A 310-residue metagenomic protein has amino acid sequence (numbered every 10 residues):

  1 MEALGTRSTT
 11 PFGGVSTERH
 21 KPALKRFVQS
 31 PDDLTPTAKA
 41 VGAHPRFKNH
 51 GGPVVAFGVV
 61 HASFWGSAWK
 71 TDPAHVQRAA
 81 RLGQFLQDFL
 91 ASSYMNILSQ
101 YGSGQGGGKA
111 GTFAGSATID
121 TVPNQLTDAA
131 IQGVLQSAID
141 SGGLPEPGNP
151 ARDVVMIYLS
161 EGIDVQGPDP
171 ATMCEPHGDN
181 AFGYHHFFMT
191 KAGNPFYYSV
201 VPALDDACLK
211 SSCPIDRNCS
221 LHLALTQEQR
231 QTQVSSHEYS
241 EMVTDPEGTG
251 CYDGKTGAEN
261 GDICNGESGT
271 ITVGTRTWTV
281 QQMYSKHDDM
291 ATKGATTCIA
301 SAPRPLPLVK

Functional and structural regions predicted by a protein language model:
M1-D140: N-terminal carbohydrate-binding/catalytic regions of secreted carbohydrate-active enzymes
G51, F64-A68, L159-I163, P202-D205: Short, flexible loop/turn elements at secondary-structure junctions
F57-V60, P150-V155, N194-Y197: Loop/turn elements at helix/coil->beta-strand transitions in domains of secreted/extracellular proteins
A62, Q233-D245: Active-site recognition of the HExxH zinc-binding catalytic motif
H75, E228-S236: Short, charged, low-complexity patches
S93-Y101, L144-V154, G254: Surface-exposed patches in mature extracellular/periplasmic domains of secreted proteins
G107-M189: Active-site-proximal segments of metallohydrolase catalytic domains
M173-Q229, D245-K310: Metalloprotease/metallohydrolase-associated module, dominated by Zn2+-dependent proteases
